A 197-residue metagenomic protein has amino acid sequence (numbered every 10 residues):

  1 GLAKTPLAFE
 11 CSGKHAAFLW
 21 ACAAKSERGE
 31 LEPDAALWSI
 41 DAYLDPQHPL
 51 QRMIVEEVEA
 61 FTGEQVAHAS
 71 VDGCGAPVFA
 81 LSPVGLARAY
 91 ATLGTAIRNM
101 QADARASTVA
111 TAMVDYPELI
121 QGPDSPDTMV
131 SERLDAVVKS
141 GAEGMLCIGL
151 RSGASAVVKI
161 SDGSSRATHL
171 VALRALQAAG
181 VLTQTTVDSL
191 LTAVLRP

Functional and structural regions predicted by a protein language model:
G1-H68, C74: Active-site-adjacent helix/loop patches that line small-molecule binding or acyl-intermediate pockets
P6, P33, P46-P49, P77 (+3 more regions): Proline-rich intrinsically disordered, low-complexity coils
F18, V66-A69, M145-L146, A154-S155: Structural motif
C74-A80: A glycine-rich, coil/turn loop motif that links secondary-structure elements
A91-P197: Structured C-terminal helix/loop/strand segments within mature extracytoplasmic catalytic/sensor domains
